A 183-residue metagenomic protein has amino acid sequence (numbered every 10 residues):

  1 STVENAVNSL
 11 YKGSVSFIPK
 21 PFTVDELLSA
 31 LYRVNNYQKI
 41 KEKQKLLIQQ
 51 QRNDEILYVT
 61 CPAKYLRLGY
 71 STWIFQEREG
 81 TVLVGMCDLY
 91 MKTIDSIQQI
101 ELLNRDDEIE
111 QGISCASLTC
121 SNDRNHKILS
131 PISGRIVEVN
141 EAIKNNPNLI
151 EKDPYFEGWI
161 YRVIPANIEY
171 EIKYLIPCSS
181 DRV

Functional and structural regions predicted by a protein language model:
S1-E4: Negatively charged, flexible loop motifs adjacent to catalytic sites in prokaryotic signal transduction proteins
A6-Y11: Alpha4-beta5-alpha5 "output face"
K12, K20: A Lys-centered signature of the CheY-like receiver
F22-L31: C-terminal output helix
L31-L47: The C-terminal output helix
E42-Q111, F156-I160, P165-N167, K173-V183: Acidic, low-complexity mobile loops and tails
N104-S117, R135-E138: Short, well-structured beta-strand-loop connectors
